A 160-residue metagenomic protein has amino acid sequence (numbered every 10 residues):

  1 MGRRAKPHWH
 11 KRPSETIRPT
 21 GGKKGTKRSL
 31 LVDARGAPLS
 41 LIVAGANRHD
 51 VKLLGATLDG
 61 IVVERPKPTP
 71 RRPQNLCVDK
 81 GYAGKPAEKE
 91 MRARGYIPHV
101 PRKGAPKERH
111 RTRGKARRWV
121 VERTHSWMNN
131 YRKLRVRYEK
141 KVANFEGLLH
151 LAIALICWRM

Functional and structural regions predicted by a protein language model:
M1-K103, A152-I153: Polybasic low-complexity intrinsically disordered regions
K24, V51, G84, K107 (+3 more regions): Intrinsically disordered and other compositionally biased segments
G81-A83, G104-K107, S126, K133: Short Gly/Pro-enriched loop/turn and capping motifs at secondary-structure junctions
K89-E90, R94, K115-M160: Basic, amphipathic alpha-helical segments enriched in Lys/Arg and hydrophobic/aromatic residues
K107-R113: Short, charged, surface-exposed secondary-structure boundary motifs
